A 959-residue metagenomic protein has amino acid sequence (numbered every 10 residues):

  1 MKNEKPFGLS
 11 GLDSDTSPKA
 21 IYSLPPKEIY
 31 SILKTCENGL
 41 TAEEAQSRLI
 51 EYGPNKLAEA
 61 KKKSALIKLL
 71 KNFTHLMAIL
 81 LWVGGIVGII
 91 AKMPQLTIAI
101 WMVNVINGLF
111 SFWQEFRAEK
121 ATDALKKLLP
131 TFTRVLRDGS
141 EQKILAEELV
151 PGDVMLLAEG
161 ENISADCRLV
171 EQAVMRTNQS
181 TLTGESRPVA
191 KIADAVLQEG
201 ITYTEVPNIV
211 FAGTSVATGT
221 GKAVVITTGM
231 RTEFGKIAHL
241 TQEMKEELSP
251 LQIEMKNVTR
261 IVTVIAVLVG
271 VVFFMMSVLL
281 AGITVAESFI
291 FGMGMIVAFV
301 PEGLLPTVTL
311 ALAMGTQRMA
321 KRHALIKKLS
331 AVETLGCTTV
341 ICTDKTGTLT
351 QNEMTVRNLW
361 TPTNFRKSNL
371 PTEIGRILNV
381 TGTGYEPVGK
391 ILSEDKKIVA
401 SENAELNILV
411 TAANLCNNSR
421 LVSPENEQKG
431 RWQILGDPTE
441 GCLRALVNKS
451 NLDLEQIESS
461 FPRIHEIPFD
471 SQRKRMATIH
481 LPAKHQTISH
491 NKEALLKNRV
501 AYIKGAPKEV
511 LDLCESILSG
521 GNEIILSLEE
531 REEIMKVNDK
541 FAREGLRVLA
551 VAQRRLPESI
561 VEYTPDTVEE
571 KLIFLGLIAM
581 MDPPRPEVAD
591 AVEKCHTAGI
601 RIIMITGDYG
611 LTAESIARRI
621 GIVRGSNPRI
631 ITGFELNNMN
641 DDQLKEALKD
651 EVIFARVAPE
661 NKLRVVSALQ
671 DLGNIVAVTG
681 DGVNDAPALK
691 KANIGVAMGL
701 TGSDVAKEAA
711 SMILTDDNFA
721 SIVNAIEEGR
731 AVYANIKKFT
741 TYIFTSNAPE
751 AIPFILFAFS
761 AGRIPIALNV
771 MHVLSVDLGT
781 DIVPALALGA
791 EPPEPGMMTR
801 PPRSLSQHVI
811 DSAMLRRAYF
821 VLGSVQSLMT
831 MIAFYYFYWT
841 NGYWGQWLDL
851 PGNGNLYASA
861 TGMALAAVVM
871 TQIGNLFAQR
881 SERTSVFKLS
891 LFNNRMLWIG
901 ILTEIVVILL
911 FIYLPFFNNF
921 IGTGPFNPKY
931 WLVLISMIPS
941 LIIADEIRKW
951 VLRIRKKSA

Functional and structural regions predicted by a protein language model:
M1-P802, S806-I810, S824, L865 (+1 more regions): Conserved cytosolic headpiece of P-type ATPases
L157-A158, Y836-F837, V869: Short N-terminal signal/transit or membrane-insertion segments and the immediately adjacent low-complexity/disordered
T780, S859-L876: Generic alpha-helical transmembrane segments
S806-V825, P851-M863: Membrane-water interface at loop-to-transmembrane-helix junctions
A818-Y835, M870: Alpha-helical transmembrane segments of multi-pass integral membrane proteins
M831-Q846, Y913-N918: Membrane-helix interface motif
Q879: A C-terminal functional module that forms or caps the active site or interfaces directly with catalytic machinery
